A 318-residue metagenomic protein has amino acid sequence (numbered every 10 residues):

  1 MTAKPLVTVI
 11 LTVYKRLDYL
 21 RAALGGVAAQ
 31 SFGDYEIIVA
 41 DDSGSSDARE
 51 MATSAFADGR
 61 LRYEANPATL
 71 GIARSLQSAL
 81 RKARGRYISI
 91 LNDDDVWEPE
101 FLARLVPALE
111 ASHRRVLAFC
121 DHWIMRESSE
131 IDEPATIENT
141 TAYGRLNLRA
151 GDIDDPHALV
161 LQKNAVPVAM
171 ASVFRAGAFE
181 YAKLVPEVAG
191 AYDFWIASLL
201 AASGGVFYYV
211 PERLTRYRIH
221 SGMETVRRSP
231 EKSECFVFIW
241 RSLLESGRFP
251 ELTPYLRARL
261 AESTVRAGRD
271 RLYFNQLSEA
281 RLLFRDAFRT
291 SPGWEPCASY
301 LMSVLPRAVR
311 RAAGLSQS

Functional and structural regions predicted by a protein language model:
M1, D270-S318: Membrane-interface aromatic/basic loop that binds lipid-linked glycans or pyrophosphate carriers, typified by
M1-G26: N-proximal low-complexity "stem/linker" segments adjacent to membrane-targeting elements
V9, A142-P230: Conserved nucleotide-sugar donor-binding catalytic segment
L24-A65: Acidic donor-binding segment of Leloir-type glycosyltransferases
N66-A83, D93-V96: Glycine-rich, basic loop-to-helix element that forms the pyrophosphate-binding segment of sugar-nucleotide handling
R74, L102-A178: Flexible acidic/His/Gly-enriched loops in nucleotide-sugar-dependent glycosyltransferase catalytic domains
I88: Short aromatic/hydrophobic "clamp" motif used to bind/position activated sugar donors
A189-Y192, I196, A202-G205, R213-S221 (+2 more regions): Catalytic core of nucleotide-sugar-dependent glycosyltransferases
